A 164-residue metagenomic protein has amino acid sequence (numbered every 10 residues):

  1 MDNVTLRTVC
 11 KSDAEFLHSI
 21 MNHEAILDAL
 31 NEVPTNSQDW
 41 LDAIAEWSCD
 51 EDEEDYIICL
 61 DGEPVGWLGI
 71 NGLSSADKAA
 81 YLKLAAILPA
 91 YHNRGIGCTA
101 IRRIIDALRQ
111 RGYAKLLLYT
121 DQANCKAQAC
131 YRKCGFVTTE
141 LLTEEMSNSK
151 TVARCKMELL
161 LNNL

Functional and structural regions predicted by a protein language model:
D2-T5: Extreme N-terminal starter segment of soluble prokaryotic enzymes
R7, R94, L116-L117: A generic secondary-structure micro-motif detector that highlights 1-2 residue hydrophobic/ambivalent hotspots embedded
T8-A14, I20-A90, I101-R103, A107 (+1 more regions): Acetyl-CoA-dependent GNAT
G66-G69, N93-G97, G135, E140: Glycine-centered flexibility sites
A76-A79, G95, S149-A153: A generic structural micro-feature
L84, L88-R102, R109-R111, Q122-A129 (+1 more regions): Conserved glycine-rich acetyl-CoA-binding loop
A114-L117, D121-Q128, R132-V137, L141-L164: C-terminal "cap" of GNAT-fold acetyltransferases
